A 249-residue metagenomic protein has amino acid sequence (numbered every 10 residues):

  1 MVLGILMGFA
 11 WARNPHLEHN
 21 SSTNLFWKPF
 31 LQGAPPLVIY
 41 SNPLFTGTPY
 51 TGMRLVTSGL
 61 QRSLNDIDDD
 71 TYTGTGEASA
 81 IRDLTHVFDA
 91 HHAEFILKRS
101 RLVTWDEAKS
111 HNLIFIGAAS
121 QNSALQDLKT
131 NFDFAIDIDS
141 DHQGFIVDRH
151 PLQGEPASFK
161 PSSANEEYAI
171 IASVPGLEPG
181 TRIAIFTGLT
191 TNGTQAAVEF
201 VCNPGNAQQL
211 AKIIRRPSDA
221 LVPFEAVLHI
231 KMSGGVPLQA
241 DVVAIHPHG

Functional and structural regions predicted by a protein language model:
M1-F9: Hydrophobic membrane-insertion alpha-helices, especially the h-region of bacterial N-terminal signal peptides
F9-G249: Solvent-exposed alpha-helical segments and adjacent loops that form catalytic or protein-interaction surfaces
